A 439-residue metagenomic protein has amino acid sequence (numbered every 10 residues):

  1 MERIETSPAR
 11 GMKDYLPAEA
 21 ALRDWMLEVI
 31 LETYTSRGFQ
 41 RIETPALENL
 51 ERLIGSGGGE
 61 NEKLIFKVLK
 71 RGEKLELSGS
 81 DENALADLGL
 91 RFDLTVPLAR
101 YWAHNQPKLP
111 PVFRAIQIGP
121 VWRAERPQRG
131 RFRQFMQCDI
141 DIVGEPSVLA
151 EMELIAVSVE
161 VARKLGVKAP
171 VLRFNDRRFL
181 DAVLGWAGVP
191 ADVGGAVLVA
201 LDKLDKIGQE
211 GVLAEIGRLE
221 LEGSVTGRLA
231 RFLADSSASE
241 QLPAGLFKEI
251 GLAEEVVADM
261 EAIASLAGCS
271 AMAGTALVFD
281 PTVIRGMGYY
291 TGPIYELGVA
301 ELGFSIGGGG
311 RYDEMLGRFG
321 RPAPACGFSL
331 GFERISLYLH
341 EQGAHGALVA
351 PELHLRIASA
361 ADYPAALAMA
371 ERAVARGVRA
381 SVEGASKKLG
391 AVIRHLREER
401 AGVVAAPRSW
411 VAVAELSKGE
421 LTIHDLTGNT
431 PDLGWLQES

Functional and structural regions predicted by a protein language model:
M1-F92, V96, M152, A156 (+2 more regions): TRNA-binding/sensing appendages of the translation machinery
L22-R37, E48-N49, A84-L85, D93-L109 (+2 more regions): Positively charged, Gly/Ser-enriched RNA/tRNA-binding surfaces
L50-E51, R178-F179, A200, L389-G390: Short secondary-structure capping/turn micro-motifs that flank functional sites
I54-G58, P127-R133, V183-A187, Y290-T291: Short acidic, glycine/serine/threonine-rich loops at helix termini
N61-L77, G188-A214: Acidic, His- and aromatic-enriched active-site or binding-groove loops in soluble protein domains that engage sugars
F132-C138, F174-A182: Short, conserved phosphate-binding/catalytic loop or strand-edge motifs used in phosphoryl-/nucleotidyl-transfer
V157-K164, F179-G188: Hydrophobic mid-domain F-helix/FG-region of cytochrome P450s
A169-L180, V197, L277-I284: Short, surface-exposed recognition loops or helix-turn segments adjacent to catalytic cores
